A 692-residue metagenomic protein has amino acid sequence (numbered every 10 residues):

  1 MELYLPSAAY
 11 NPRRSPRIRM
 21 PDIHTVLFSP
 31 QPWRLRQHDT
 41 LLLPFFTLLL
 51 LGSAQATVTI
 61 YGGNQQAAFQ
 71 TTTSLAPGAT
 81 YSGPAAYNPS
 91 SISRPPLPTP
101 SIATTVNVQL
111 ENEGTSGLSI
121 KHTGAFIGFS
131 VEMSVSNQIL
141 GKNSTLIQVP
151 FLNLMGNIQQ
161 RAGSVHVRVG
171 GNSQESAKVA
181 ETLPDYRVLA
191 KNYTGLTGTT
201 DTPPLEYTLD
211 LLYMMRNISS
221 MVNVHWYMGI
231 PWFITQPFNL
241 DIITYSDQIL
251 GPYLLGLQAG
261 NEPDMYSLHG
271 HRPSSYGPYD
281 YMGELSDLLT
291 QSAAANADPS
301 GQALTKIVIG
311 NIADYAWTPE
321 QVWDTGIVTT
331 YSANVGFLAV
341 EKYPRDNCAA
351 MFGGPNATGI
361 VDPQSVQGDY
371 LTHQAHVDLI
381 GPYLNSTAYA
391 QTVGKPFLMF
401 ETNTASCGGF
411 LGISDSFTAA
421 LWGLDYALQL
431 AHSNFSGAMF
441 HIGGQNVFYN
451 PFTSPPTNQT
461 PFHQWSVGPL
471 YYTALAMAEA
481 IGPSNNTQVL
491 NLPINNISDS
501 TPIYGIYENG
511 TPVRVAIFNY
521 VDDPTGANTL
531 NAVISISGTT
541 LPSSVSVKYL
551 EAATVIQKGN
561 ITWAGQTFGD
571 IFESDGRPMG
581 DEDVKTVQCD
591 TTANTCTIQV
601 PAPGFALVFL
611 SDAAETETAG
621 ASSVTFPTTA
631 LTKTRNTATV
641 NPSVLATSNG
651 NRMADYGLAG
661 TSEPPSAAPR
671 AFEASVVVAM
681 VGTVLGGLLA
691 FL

Functional and structural regions predicted by a protein language model:
T47-G83, S91-V106, L685-L692: N-terminal signal peptide
P98-N311, W317-T325: N-terminal catalytic cores of secreted or lumenal carbohydrate-active enzymes
F129, V167, L257, E262 (+5 more regions): Conserved, mostly hydrophobic/aromatic
P237-Y245, Y276-G423, S433: Noncatalytic carbohydrate-binding groove/subsite architecture in carbohydrate-active enzymes
S406-P502, E508-T511: Aromatic/acidic polysaccharide-binding cleft in carbohydrate-active enzymes
N495-L541, V547-T554, P603-F609: Carbohydrate-binding surface patches
L530-P601, A621, L631-V644: Acidic, Ser/Thr/Pro-rich beta/coil linker or hinge segments at domain junctions
P665-L692: Cleavable C-terminal sorting propeptides in eukaryotic secreted/cell-surface proteins
